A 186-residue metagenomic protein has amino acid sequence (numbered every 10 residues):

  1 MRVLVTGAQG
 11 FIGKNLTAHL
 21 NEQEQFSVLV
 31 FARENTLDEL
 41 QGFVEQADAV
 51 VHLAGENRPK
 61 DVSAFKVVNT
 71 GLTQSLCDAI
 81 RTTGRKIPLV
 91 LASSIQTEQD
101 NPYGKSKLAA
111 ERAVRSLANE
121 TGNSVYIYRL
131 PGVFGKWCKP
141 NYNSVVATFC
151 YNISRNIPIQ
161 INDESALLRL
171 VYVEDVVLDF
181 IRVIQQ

Functional and structural regions predicted by a protein language model:
V3-N21: N-terminal Rossmann NAD(P)H-binding glycine-rich loop of SDR-like oxidoreductase domains
T6, V50-A54, L89-S94, Y128-L130: SDR active-site strand-loop-helix element
Q23-L29, G122-N123: A generic structural motif
N35-S75, A79-T83, S94-D100: NAD(P)H-binding glycine-rich loop region in Rossmannoid oxidoreductase-like domains and their noncatalytic homologs
K66-T70, D100-L108, K139-N143, L170: Short-chain dehydrogenase/reductase
G71-R112, A118-T121, V125-Y126: Conserved Rossmann-fold NAD(P)-dependent oxidoreductase catalytic core, especially the SDR/UDP-sugar
R112-W137, A147, Y151-A166: Conserved beta-loop-beta element that borders a ligand/cofactor-binding pocket
P140-T148, D163-I184: Substrate-positioning beta->alpha
